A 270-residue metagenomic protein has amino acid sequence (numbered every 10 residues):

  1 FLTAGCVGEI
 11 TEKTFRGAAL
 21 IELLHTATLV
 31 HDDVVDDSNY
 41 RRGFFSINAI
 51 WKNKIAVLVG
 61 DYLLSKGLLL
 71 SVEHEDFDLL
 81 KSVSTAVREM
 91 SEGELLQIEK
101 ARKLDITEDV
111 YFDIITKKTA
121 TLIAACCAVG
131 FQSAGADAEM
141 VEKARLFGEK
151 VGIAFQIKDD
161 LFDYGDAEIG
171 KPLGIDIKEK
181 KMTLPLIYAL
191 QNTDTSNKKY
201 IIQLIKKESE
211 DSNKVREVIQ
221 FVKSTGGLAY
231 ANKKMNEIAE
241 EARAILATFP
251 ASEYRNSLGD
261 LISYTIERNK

Functional and structural regions predicted by a protein language model:
F1-K270: All-alpha prenyltransferase/terpene-synthase fold signal
